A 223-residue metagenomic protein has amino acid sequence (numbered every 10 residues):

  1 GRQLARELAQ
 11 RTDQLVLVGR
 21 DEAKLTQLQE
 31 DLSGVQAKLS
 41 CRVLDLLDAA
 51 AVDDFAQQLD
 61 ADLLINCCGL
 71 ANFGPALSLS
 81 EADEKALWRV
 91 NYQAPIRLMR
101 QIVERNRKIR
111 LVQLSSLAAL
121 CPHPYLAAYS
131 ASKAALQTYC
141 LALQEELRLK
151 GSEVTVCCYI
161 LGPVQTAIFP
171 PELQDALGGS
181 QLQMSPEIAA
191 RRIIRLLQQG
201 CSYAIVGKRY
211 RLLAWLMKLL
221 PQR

Functional and structural regions predicted by a protein language model:
G1-Q14: Canonical Rossmann dinucleotide-binding motif of NAD(H)/NADP(H)-dependent dehydrogenases/reductases, specifically
D13-Q27: Conserved glycine-rich Rossmann-like NAD(P)H-binding loop of the short-chain dehydrogenase/reductase
C67-F73: Conserved NAD(P)H cofactor-binding loop of Rossmann-fold oxidoreductase domains
P75-A76, D83-W88: Substrate-binding pocket helix/loop in short-chain dehydrogenase/reductase
M99, S132: Active-site helix of classical SDR
S116: Residue(s) in the substrate-gating loop at a strand-loop-helix junction that position the organic substrate next
C158, A176-A214: C-terminal helical subdomain
